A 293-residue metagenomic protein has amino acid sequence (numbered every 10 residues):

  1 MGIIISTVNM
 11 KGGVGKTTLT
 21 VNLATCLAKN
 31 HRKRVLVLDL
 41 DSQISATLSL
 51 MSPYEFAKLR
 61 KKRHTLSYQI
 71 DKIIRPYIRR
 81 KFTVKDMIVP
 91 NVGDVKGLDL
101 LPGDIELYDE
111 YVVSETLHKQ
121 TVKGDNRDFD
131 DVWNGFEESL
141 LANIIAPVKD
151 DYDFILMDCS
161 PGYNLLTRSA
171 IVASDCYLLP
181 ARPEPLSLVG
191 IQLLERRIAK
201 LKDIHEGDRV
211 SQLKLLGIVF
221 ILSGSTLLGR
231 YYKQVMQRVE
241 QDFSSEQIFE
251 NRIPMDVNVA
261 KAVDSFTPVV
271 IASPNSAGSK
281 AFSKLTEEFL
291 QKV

Functional and structural regions predicted by a protein language model:
M1-V293: P-loop NTP-binding core
